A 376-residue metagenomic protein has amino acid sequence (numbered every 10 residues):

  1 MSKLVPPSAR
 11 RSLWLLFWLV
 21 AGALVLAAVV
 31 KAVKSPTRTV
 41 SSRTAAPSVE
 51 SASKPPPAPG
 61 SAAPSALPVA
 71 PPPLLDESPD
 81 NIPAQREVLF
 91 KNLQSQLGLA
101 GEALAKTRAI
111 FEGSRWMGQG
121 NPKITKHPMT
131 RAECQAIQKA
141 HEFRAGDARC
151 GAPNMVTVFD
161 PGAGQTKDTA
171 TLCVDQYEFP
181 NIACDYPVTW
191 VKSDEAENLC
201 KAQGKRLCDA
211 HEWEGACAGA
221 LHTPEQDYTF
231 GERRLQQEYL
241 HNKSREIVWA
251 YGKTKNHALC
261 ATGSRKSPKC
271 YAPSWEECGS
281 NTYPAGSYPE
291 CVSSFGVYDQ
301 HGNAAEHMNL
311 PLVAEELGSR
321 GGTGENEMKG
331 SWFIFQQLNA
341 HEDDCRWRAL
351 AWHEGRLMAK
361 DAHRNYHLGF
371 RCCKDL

Functional and structural regions predicted by a protein language model:
S2-P36: Sec-dependent N-terminal signal peptides
S35-A66: Juxtamembrane proline-rich low-complexity "stalk" or linker regions positioned immediately after a signal peptide
A66-L93, P187-D194, K201-C208, C217 (+3 more regions): Disulfide-stabilized, aromatic/cysteine-rich ligand-recognition loop
P83-H211, C217, G302: A short glycine-rich, aromatic-capped structural motif
R149-G151, F159-T169, C173, L199-C200 (+6 more regions): Extracellular/periplasmic catalytic domains that process cell-envelope and extracellular macromolecules
E178-P180, L310-L312, L376: Acidic glycine-/aspartate-rich tracts in secreted/extracellular proteins
R206-N339, D343-D344: Functional-site microenvironments in short loops/helix caps that host divalent-cation chemistry
